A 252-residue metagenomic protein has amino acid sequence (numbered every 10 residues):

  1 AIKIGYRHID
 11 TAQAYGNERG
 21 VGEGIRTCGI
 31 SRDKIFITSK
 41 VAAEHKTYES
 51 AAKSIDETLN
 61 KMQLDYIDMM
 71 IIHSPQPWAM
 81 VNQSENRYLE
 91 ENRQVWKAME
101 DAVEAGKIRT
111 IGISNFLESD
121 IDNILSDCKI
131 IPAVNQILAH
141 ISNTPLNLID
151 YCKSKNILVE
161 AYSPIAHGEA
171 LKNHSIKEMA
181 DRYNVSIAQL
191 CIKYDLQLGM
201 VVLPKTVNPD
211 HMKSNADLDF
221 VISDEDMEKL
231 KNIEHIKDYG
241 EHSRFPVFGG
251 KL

Functional and structural regions predicted by a protein language model:
A1, T47-M62, S119-I121, N143: Short, acidic/polar
A1-I35, A52-K53, A98, A166 (+2 more regions): N-terminal binding-site loop/beta-alpha segment at the start of enzyme catalytic domains that lines or forms
I2, G22-R32, L59-Q63, L125-C128 (+1 more regions): Acidic (Asp/Glu)-rich catalytic clusters
I9, I67, I111: Glycine-centered flexible beta-alpha turn that most often forms the glycine-rich phosphate-binding loop
D10-G20, E44-E49, A139-P145, A166-L171: Acidic-and-aromatic substrate-binding clefts and catalytic sites of carbohydrate-active enzymes
R32-H45, Y66-P75, A139: A short, structured active-site edge motif that brings together acidic residues
A51-I72, D101-A105: CE4/NodB-like, metal-dependent polysaccharide N-deacetylase domain that modifies extracellular/periplasmic N-acetylated
P77-L252: Beta/alpha (TIM)-barrel catalytic core signal, keyed to glycine-rich beta->alpha loops juxtaposed to Asp/Glu that bind
